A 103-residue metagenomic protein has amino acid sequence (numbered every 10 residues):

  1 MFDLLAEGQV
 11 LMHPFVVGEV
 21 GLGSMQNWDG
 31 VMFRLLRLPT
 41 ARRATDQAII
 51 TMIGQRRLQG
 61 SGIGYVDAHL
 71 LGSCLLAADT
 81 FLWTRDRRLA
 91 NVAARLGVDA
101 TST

Functional and structural regions predicted by a protein language model:
M1-N27, R37-A44: PIN/NYN-family metal-dependent endoribonuclease catalytic core
E7, N27-D29, Q55-R56, L76: Intrinsically disordered, low-complexity segments enriched in polar/charged residues with Gly/Pro, especially when
N27-V31, A100-S102: Short, hinge-like loop/turn segments at secondary-structure boundaries
M32-L36: Short glycine/proline- and acidic residue-enriched helix-loop micro-motifs that form flexible lids or anion-recognition
P39-T103: Active-site neighborhoods of divalent-metal-dependent phosphate/nucleic-acid chemistry enzymes
